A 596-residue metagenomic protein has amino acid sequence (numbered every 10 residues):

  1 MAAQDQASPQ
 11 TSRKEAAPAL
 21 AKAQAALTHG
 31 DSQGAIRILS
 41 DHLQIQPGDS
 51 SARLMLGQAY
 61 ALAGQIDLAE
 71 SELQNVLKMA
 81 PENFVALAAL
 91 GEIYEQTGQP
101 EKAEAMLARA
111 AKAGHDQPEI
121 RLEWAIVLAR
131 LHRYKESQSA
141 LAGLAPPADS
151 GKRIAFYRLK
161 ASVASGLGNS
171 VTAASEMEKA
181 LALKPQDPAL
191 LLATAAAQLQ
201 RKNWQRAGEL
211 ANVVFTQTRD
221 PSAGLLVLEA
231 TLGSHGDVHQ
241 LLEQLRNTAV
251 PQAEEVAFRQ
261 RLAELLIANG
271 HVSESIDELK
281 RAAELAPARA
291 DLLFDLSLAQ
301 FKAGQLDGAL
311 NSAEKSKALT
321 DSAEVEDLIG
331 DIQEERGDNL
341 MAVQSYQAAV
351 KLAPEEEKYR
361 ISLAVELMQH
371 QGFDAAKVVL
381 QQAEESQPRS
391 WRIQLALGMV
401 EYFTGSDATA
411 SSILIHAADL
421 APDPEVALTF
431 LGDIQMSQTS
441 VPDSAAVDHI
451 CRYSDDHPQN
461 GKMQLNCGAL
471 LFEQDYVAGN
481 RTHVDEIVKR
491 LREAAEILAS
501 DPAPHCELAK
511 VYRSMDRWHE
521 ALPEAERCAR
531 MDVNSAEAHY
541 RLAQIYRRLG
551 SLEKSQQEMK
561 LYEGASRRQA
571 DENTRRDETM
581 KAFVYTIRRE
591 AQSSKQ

Functional and structural regions predicted by a protein language model:
A16, S50-S51, F84-V85, P118-E119 (+14 more regions): Helix-start (N-cap) detector for alpha-helical repeat units in TPR-like alpha-solenoids, especially tetratricopeptide
Q24, Q58, E92, I126 (+13 more regions): Residue-level recognition of tetratricopeptide repeat
T28-H29, L62-A63, Q96-T97, R130-L131 (+13 more regions): Register position in tetratricopeptide repeats
D41-H42, N75-V76, R109-A110, G143-P146 (+12 more regions): Canonical positions in the second alpha-helix
I45, M79, A113-G114, P147-D149 (+12 more regions): Structural marker of alpha-solenoid helical repeat scaffolds
M55, A89, E123, L159 (+11 more regions): Canonical tetratricopeptide repeat
A129, F215-R219, D419, R530 (+1 more regions): TPR/TPR-like (Sel1-like) alpha-helical repeat modules
